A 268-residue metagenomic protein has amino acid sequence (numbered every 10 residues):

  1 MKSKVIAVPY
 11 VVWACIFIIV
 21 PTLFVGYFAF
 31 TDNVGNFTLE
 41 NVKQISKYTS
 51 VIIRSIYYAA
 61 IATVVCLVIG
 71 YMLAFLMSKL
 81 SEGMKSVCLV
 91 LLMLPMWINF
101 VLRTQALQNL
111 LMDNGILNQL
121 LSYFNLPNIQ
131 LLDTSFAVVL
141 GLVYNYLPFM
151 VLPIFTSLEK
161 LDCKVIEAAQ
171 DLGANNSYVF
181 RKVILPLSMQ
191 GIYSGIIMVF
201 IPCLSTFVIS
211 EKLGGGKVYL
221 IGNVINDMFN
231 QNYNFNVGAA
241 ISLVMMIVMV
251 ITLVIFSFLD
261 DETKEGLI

Functional and structural regions predicted by a protein language model:
S3-A7, L73-L111, I166-E167, F180 (+1 more regions): Cytoplasmic-entry segments and transmembrane alpha-helices of multi-pass inner-membrane transporters
K4-Y10, F17-F28, F155-I166, Q170 (+1 more regions): C-terminal transmembrane helix and the adjacent membrane-cytosol boundary/short C-terminal tail of inner/organellar
V8, V12-T49, L110-N114, G215 (+2 more regions): Short membrane-interfacial helix/loop motifs at transmembrane-helix boundaries
P9-I18, L94, Y144, M150-L158 (+2 more regions): Transmembrane alpha-helices
P21, V25, M150, G191-N226: Non-cytoplasmic
L39-K47, V51, F207-S257, D261: Interhelical loop and adjacent transmembrane-helix boundary motif in polytopic membrane transport permeases
K47-K79: Transmembrane alpha-helix signature in integral membrane proteins
T104-V143, S177, L213-K217: Membrane-interfacial helix termini and adjacent extracytoplasmic/periplasmic loops of multi-pass transporters
